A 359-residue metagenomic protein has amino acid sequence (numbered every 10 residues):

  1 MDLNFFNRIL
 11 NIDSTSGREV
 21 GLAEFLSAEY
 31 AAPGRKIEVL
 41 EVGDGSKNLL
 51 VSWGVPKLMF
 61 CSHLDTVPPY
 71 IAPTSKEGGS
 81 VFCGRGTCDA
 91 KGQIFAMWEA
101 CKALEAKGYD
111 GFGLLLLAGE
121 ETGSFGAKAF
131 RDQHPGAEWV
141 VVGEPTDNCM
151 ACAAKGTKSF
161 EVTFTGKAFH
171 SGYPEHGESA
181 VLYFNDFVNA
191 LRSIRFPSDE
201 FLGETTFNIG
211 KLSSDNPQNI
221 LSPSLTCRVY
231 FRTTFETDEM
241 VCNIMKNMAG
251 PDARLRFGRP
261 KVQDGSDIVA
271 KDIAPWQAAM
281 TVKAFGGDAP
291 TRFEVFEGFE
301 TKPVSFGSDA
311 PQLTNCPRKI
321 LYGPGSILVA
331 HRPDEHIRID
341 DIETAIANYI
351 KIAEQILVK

Functional and structural regions predicted by a protein language model:
M1-G21: N-terminal capping segment at the start of a domain
S14-G21, E38-L40, P145, A151-A154 (+1 more regions): Metal-dependent amide/peptide-bond hydrolase catalytic core, centered on the "pita-bread" metallohydrolase fold
S14-V55, K76: A non-catalytic alpha/beta surface segment that caps or lines the substrate-entry region of metallo-dependent hydrolase
L40-V42, F82-A90, P303-S305: Active-site nucleophile and cofactor-binding loops and adjacent substrate-binding regions of central metabolic enzymes
L50, M59, F82, E138-V142 (+2 more regions): Short glycine-aspartate micro-motif
G54-L116: Active-site metal-coordination/substrate-binding segment of hydrolases, especially metallo-dependent peptidases
I94-S159, D199: Acidic/histidine-rich catalytic neighborhood of metal-dependent amide-processing enzymes
